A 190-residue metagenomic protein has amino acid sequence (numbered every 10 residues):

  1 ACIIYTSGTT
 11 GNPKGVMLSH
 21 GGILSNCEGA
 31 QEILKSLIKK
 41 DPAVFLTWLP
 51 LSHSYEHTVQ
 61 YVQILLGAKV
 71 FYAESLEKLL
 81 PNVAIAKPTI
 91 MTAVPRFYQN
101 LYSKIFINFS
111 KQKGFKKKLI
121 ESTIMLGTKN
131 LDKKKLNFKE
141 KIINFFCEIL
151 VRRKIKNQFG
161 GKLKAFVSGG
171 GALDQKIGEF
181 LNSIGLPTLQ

Functional and structural regions predicted by a protein language model:
A1-C27: Conserved AMP-binding A3 loop
I3, V16-S19, W48, A73 (+4 more regions): Generic beta-strand/beta-sheet core signal
I4, Q60, L80, G178-E179: Short glycine-/small-residue-rich flexible loop motifs, especially phosphate/cofactor-binding loops
T6-T9, F45, P50, M91 (+2 more regions): Conserved S/T- and glycine-rich ATP-binding loop of Class I adenylate-forming
N12, E32, I64, N157 (+1 more regions): Short polybasic/polar patches that bind polyanions
L24-V44, L51-R152, K162, P187: Conserved AMP-binding/adenylation subdomain of ANL enzymes
M91, C147-Q190: Conserved AMP-binding/adenylate-forming
